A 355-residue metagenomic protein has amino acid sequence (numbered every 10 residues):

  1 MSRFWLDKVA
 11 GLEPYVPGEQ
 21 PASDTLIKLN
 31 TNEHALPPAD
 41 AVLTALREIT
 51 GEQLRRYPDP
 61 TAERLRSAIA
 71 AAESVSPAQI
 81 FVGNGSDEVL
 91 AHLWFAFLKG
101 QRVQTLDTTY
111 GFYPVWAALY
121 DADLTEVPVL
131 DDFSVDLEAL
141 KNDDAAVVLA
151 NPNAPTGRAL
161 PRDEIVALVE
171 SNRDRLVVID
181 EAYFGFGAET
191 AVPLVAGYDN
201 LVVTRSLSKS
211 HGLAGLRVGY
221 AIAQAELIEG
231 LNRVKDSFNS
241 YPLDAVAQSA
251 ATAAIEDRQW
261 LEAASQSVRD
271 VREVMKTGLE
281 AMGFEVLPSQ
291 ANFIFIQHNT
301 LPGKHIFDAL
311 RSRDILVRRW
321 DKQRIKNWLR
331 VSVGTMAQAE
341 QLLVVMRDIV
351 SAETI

Functional and structural regions predicted by a protein language model:
M1-R56, D143: N-terminal "arm"/small-domain region of PLP-dependent enzymes with the aminotransferase-like
E63-R102, Y120, T300: Phosphate-binding glycine-rich loop
S76-I80, Q101-R102, E181, D199-N200 (+1 more regions): Short acidic capping loops at alpha-helix termini that bridge into adjacent secondary structure
A96-A150: PLP-dependent aminotransferase-like
S134-D143, P155-V177, E181-L213, A225-L227: Active-site pre-lysine segment of PLP-dependent enzymes
D163, A309-R313, R318, K322-I355: PLP-dependent enzyme catalytic core of the Aspartate aminotransferase-like
N200-E280, F284-L287: PLP-dependent aminotransferase class I/II
V268-R269, E280-R313, L329: Conserved PLP-binding catalytic core of the aspartate aminotransferase-like
